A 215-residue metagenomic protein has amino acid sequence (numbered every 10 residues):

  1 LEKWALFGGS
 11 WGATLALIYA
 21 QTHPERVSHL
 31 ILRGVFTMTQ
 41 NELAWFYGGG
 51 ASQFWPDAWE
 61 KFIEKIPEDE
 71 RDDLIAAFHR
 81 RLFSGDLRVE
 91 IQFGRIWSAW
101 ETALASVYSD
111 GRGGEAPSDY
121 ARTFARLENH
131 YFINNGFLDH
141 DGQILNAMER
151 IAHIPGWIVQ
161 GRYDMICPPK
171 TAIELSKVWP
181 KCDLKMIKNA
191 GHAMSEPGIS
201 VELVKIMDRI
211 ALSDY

Functional and structural regions predicted by a protein language model:
L1-W11: Alpha/beta-hydrolase fold nucleophile elbow
L6-G8, R33, V159: Short beta-strand immediately N-terminal to the catalytic nucleophile in serine-hydrolase-like folds
A13-P24, L30: Short glycine-enriched nucleophile-adjacent loop and the immediately C-terminal alpha-helix near the catalytic center
E25-F78: A catalytic-pocket lid/entrance helix-loop region that shapes and gates access to the active site across common
H130-M148: Active-site nucleophile elbow and catalytic-triad environment of alpha/beta-hydrolase enzymes
I151-A152, I158-Q160: Short beta-strand/loop motif that positions the catalytic acidic residue of the alpha/beta-hydrolase fold
M165-T171: Conserved alpha/beta-hydrolase "acid-adjacent" motif
C182-Y215: Catalytic active-site module of serine/aspartate enzymes centered on a nucleophile-bearing elbow/loop
